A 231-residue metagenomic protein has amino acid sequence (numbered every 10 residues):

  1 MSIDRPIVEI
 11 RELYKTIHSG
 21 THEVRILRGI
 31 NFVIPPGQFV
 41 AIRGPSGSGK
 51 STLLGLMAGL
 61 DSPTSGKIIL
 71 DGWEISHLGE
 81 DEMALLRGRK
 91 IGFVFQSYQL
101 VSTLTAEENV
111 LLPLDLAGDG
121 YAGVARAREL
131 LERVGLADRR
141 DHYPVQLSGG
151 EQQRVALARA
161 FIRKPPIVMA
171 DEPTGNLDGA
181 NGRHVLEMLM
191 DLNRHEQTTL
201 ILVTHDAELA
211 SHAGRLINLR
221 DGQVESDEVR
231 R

Functional and structural regions predicted by a protein language model:
P6-L219: ABC family nucleotide-binding domain
E82, Q223, R231: Residue-level detector of flexible, active-site-proximal loop/helix-junction positions within diverse enzyme catalytic
R194, S226-R231: C-terminal segments of enzyme domains that contribute to small-molecule binding surfaces
L216-E228: H-loop (His-switch) and adjacent beta-strand-loop-beta switch element of ABC-type ATPase nucleotide-binding domains
